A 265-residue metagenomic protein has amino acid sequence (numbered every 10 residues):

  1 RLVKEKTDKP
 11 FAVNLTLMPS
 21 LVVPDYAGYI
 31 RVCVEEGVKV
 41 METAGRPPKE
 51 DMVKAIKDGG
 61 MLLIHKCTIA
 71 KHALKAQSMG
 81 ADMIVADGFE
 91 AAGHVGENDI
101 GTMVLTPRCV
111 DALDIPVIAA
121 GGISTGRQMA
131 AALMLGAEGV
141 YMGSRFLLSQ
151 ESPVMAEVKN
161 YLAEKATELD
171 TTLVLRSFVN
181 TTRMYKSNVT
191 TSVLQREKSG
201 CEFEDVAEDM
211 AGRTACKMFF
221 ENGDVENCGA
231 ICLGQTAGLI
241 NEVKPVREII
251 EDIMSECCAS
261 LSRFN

Functional and structural regions predicted by a protein language model:
R1-A112: Active-site entrance/lid segments in N-terminal catalytic domains of soluble metabolic enzymes
T43, I64-C67, A120-I123, I240-N241: Short N-terminal micro-motifs specific to bacterial/archaeal maturation and metal-cluster initiation sites
G96-I118, S124-N265: Conserved active-site-proximal phosphate/metal-binding subdomains
